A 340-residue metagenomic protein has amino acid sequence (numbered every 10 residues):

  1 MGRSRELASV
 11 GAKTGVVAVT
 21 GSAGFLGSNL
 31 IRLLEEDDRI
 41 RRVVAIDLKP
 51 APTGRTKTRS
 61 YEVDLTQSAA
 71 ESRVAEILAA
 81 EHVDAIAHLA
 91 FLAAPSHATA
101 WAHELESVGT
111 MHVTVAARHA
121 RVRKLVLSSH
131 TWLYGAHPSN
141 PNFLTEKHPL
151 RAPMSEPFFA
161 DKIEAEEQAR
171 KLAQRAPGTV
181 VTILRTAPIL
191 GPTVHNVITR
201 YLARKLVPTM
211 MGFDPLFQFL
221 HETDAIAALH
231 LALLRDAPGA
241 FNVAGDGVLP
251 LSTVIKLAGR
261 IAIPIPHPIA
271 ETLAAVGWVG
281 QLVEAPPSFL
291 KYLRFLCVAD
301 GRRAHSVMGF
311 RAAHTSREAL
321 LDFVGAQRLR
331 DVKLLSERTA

Functional and structural regions predicted by a protein language model:
G2-R5, H305-S306, H314-A340: Amphipathic terminal alpha-helices
G11, G15-E36: N-terminal Rossmann NAD(P)H-binding glycine-rich loop of SDR-like oxidoreductase domains
P52, E222, L251-K256, V279-R311: Conserved C-terminal active-site "lid" loop/helix of NAD(P)H-dependent oxidoreductases that clamps the redox cofactor
L65-V108, A116, A136: NAD(P)H-binding glycine-rich loop region in Rossmannoid oxidoreductase-like domains and their noncatalytic homologs
H112-P157: Conserved Rossmann-fold NAD(P)-dependent oxidoreductase catalytic core, especially the SDR/UDP-sugar
M154-T182: Active-site Tyr-X1-5-Lys
L172-E222: NAD(P)-dependent short-chain dehydrogenase/reductase
I226-A285, G301, L321, R330-A340: Mid/C-terminal beta-alpha module of Rossmann-like enzyme folds, strongest in SDR-family dehydrogenases/epimerases
